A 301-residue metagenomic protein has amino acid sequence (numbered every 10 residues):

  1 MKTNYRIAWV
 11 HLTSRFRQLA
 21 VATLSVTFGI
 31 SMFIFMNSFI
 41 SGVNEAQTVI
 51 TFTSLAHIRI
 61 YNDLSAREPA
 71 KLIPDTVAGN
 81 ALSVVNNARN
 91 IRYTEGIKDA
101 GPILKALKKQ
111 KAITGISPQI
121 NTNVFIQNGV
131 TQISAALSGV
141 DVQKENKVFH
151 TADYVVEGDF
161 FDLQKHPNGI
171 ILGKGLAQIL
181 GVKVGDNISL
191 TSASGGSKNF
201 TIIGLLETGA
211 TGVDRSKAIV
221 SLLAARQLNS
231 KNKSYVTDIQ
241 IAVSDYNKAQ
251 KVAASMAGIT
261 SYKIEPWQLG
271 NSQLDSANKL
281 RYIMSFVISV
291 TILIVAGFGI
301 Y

Functional and structural regions predicted by a protein language model:
M1-R6: Short, membrane-interfacial amphipathic segments enriched in basic
V10-S14, A277-N278: Helix-boundary and loop/linker segments of multi-pass membrane transporters
F16-V43, K279-Y301: Hydrophobic alpha-helical transmembrane segments of multi-pass inner-membrane transport and secretion
S38-S134: Hydrophobic, regular-secondary-structure patches
S65-A66, N90-G96, E207-G209, I241-K248 (+1 more regions): Structural beta->alpha junctions
A135-D141, D153, D159, I171-E265: Basic-flanked hydrophobic alpha-helices used for secretion and membrane insertion
E145-H150: Cytochrome P450 core scaffold surrounding the K-helix E-X-X-R motif and the conserved "meander" helix-loop region
D245, Q250-Y301: Peri-transmembrane interface segments
